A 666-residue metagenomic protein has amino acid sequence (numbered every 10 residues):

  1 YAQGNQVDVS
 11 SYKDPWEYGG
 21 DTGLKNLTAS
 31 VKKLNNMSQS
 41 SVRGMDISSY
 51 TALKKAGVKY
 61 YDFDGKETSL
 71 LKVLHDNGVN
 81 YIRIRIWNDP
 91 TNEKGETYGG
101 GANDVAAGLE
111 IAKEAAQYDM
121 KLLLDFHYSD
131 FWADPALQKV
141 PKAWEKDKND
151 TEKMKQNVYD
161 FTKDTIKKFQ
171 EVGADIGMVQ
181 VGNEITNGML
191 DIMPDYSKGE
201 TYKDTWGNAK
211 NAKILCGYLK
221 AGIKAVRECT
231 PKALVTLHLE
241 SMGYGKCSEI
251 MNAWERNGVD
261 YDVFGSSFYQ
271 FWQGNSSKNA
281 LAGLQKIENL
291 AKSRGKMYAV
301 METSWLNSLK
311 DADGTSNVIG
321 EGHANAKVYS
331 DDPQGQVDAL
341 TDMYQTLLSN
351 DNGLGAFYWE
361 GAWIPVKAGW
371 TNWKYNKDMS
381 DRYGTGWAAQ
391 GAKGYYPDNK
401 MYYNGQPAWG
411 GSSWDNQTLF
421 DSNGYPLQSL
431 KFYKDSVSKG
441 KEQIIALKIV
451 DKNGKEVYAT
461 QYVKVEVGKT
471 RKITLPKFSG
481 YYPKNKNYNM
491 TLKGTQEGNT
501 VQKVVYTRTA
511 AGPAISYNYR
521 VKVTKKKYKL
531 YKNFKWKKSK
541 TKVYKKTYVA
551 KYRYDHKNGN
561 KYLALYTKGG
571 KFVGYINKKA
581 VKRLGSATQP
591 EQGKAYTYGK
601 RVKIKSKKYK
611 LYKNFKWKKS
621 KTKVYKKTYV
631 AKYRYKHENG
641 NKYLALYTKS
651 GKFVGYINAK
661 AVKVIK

Functional and structural regions predicted by a protein language model:
V7-N77: N-terminal carbohydrate-binding accessory modules
G23, S308-A339, F357-K441: Aromatic-rich peripheral "rim/lid" segments of glycoside hydrolase catalytic domains that contact and position glycan
M45, L74, D125, V179 (+3 more regions): Conserved, mostly hydrophobic/aromatic
L70, T230-L234, M242-A324, T341-L348 (+1 more regions): Glycoside hydrolase catalytic-domain groove-lining segments
V73-A233, E240: Substrate-binding cleft and catalytic face of glycoside hydrolase catalytic domains, especially the flexible beta-alpha
K441-I444, I449, L492-G512: Conserved "repeat-terminator" motif of extracellular CCP/Sushi domains
K452-V457, A511-Y566, G585-Y647, K652 (+1 more regions): Beta-loop motif signature
K469-G494, D555-A564, N639-A645: Surface-exposed interfaces of beta-sheet-rich extracellular modules
